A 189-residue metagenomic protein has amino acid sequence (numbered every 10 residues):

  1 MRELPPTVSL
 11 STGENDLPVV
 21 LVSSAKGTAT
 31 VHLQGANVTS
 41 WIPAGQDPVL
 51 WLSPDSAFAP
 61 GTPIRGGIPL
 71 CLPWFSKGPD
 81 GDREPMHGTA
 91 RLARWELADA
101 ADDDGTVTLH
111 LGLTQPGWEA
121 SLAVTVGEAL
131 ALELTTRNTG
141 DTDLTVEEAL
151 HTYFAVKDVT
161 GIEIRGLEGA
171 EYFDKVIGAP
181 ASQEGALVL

Functional and structural regions predicted by a protein language model:
M1-T62: Beta-strand-rich N-terminal accessory domains
L10, D82-G127: Extended, loop-rich substrate-binding clefts of extracytoplasmic carbohydrate-active enzymes
E14-D16, A25, G35, T89-R94 (+2 more regions): Residues that act as N-cap/strand-start positions at coil-to-secondary-structure junctions
L17-V19, V38, D104-T108, A129: A generic structural signal for beta-strand entry/edge sites
A25-A29, N37, Q46-P48, P116-W118 (+3 more regions): Short acidic/polar mixed-charge low-complexity motifs
P48-A90: Hot-dog-fold acyl-thioester-processing enzymes
L111-V146, L150, V156: Acidic, contiguous internal or C-terminal segments within carbohydrate-active enzymes that form a structured patch used
D143-T145, Y153-L189: Active-site/ligand-binding surface loops and adjacent short beta/alpha elements that line catalytic pockets across
